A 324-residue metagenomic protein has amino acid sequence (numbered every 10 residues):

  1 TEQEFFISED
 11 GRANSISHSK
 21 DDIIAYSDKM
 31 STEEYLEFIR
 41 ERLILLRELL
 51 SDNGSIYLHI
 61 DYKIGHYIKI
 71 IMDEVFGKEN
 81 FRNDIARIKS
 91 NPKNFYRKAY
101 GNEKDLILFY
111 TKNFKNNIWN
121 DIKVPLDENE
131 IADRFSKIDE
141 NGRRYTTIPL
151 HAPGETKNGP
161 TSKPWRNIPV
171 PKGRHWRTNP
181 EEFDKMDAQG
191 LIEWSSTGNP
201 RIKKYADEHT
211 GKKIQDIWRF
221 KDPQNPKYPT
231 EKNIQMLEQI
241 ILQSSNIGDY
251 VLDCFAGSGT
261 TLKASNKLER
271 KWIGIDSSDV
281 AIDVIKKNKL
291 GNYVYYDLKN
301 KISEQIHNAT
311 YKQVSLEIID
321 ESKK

Functional and structural regions predicted by a protein language model:
T1-V284, G291-N292: Core catalytic lobe of class I
D279-K324: PRPP-dependent phosphoribosyltransferase catalytic core
